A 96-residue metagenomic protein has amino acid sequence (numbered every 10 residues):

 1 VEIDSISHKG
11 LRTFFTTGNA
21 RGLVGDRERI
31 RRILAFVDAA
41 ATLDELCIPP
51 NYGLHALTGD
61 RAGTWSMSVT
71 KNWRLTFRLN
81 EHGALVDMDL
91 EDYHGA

Functional and structural regions predicted by a protein language model:
V1-L34: Arg/Lys-rich, positively charged N-terminal/basic patches that mediate binding to nucleic acids
D4, P50, G83: Residues that recognize and position ribonucleotide moieties
S7, D26, I30-I33, G53 (+2 more regions): Amphipathic alpha-helical interface surfaces
F14-F15, Y52, F77, Y93: Aromatic side chains
V37: Conserved phosphate-interacting/catalytic interface
A41-W65: A short, surface-exposed loop/turn module that caps and links secondary-structure elements
T58, W65-A96: Enriched for short, Lys/Arg-rich terminal
